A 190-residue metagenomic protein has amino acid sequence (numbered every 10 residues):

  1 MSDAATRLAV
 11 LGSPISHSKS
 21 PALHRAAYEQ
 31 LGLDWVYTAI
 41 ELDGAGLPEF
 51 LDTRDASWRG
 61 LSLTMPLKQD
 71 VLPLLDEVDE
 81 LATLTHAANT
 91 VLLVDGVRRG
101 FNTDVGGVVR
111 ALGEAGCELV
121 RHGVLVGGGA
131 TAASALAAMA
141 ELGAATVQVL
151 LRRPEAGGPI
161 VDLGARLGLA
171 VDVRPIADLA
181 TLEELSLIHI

Functional and structural regions predicted by a protein language model:
M1-A88: N-terminal ligand-binding/catalytic initiation module
A5, L119-H122, A144: Phosphate-coordination loops involved in phosphoryl transfer and adenosine-cofactor binding
A9, T38, V124, V147-Q148 (+1 more regions): A structural signal for isolated positions on well-ordered beta-strands in alpha/beta enzyme cores
G12, R121-A140: Glycine-rich adenosine-cofactor-binding loop
D70-E118: Glycine/small-residue-rich loop that forms an oxyanion/phosphate-binding "nest" at active or ligand-binding sites
A144-L167: NAD(P)-binding Rossmann-fold cofactor-contacting core
A170-L185: Short acidic low-complexity segments
I188-I190: Conserved small/polar residues in nucleotide/adenosyl-binding loops
